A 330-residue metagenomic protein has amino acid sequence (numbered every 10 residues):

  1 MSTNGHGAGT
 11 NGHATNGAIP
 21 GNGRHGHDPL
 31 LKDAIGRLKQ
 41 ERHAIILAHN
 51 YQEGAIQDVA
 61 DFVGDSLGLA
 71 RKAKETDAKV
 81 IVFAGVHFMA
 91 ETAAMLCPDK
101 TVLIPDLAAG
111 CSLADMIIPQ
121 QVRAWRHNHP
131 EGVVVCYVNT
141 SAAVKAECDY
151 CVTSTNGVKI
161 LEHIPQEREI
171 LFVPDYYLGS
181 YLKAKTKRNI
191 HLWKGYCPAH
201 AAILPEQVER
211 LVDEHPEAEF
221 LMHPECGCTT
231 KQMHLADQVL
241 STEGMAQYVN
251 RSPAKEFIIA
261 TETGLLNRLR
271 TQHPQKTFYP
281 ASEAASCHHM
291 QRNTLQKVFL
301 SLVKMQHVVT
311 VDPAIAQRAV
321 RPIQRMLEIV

Functional and structural regions predicted by a protein language model:
S2-G5, N11-I259, L265-N267, T271-V330: Active-site loop-to-helix "anion-binding N-cap" substructures in soluble metabolic enzymes
